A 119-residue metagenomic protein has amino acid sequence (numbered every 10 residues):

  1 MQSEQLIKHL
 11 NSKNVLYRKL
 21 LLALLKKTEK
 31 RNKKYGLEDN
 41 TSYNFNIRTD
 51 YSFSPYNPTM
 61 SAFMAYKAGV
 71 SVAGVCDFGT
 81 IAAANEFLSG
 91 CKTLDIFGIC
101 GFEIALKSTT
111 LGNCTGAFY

Functional and structural regions predicted by a protein language model:
M1-L21: Low-complexity, highly charged intrinsically disordered N-terminal segments that act as targeting/localization
L16-L20, Y35-Y119: A metal-dependent hydrolase metal-coordination microenvironment
K27-L37: Non-catalytic pre-domain segments flanking phosphatase-related domains
